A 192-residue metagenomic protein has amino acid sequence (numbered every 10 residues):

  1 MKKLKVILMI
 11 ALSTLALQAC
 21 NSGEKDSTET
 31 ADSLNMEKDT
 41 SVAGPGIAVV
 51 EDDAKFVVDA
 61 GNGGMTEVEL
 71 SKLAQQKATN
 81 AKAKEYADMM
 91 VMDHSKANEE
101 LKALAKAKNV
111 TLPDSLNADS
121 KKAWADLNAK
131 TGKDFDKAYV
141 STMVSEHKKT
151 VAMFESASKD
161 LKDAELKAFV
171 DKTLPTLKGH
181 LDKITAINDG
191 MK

Functional and structural regions predicted by a protein language model:
K2-I10, T14-K192: His/Met- and acidic-residue-enriched segments that coordinate or traffic transition-metal cofactors and support
